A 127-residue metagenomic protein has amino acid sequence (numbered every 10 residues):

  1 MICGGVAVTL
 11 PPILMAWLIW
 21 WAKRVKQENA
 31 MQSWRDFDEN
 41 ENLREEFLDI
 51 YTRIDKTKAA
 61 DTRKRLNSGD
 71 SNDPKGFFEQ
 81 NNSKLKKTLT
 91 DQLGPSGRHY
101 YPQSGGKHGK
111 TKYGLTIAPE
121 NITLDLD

Functional and structural regions predicted by a protein language model:
M1-C3: Short polybasic amphipathic segments
G5-R65, L85: Short amphipathic alpha-helical recognition elements used for nucleic-acid or partner binding across transcription
L10-W17, S71-Q92: DNA-recognition element of transcription regulators
E39, L66-Q80, Q103: Glycine-rich, flexible loop segments associated with nucleotide phosphate handling
E79-D127: DNA-binding patch around the recognition helix
